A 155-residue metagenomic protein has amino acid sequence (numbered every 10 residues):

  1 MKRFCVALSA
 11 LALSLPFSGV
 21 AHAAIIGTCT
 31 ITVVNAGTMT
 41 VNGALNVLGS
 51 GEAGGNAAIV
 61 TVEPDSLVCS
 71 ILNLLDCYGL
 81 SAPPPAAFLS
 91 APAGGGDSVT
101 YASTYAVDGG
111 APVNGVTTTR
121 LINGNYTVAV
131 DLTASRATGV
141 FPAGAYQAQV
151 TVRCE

Functional and structural regions predicted by a protein language model:
M1-L8, L15: Bacterial N-terminal signal peptides that target proteins for export
L13-A21: C-terminal segment of classical bacterial N-terminal signal peptides
H22-G94, T118-E155: N-terminal small/polar-rich segments of proteins
G27, T100, V113-N114: A sequence-level detector of short linear motifs
S98-Y105: Short, surface-exposed beta-strand/strand-loop-strand elements in extracellular ectodomains
A106-L121: Extracellular beta-sheet repeat scaffolds used for adhesion and glycan interaction
